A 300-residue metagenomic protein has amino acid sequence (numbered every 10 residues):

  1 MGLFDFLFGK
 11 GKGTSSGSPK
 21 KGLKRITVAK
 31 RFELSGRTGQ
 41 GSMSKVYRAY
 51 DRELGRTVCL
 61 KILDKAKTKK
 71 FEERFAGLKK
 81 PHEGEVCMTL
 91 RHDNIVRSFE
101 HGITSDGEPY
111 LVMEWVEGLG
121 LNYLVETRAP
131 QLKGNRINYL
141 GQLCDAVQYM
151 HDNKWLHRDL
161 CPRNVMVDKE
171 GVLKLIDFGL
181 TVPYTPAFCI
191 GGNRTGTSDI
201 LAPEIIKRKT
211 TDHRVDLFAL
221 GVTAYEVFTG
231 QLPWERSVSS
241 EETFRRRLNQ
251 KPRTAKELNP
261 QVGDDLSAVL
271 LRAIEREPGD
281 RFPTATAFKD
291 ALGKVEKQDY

Functional and structural regions predicted by a protein language model:
S35-G41, V46: Protein kinase glycine-rich loop
K67-T89: AlphaC helix of the eukaryotic protein kinase fold
E100-G102: A short, aromatic-enriched beta-strand patch in the conserved N-lobe beta-sheet of the protein kinase catalytic domain
D106-G120: Conserved short submotifs of the Hanks-type protein kinase catalytic core that shape the nucleotide-binding pocket
L121-Q131: AlphaC helix of the protein kinase catalytic domain
Y139-L140: Activation segment signature within eukaryotic-like protein kinase domains
D145-W155: Protein kinase catalytic-loop region centered on the HRD/HxD motif
